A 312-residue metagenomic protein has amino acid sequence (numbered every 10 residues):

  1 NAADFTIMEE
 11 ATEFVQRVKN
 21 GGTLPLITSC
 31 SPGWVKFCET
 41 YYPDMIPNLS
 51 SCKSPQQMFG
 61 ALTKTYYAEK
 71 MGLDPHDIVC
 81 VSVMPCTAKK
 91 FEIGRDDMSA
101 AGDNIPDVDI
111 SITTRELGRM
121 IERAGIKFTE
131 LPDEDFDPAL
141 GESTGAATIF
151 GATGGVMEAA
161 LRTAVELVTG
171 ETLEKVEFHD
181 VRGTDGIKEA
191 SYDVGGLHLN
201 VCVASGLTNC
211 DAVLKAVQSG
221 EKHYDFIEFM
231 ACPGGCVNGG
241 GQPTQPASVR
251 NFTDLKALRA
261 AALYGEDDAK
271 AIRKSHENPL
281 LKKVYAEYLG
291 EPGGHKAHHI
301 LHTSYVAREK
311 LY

Functional and structural regions predicted by a protein language model:
N1-Y312: Iron-sulfur-associated redox domains of electron-transfer enzymes in respiratory and anaerobic energy metabolism
